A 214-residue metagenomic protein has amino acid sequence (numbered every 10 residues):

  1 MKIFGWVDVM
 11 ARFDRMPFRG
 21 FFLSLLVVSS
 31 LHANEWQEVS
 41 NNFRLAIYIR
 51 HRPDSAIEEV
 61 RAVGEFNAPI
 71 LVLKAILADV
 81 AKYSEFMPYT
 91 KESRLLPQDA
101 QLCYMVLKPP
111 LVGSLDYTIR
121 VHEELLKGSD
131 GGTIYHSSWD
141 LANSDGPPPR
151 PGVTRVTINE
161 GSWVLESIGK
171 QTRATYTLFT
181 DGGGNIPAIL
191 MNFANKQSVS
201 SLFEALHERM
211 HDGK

Functional and structural regions predicted by a protein language model:
I3-F22: Bacterial N-terminal signal peptides that target proteins for export
D8-R12, S29, P69: Intrinsic disorder/low-complexity segments
S24-A33: Hydrophobic h-region of N-terminal signal peptides that target proteins for export in Gram-negative bacteria
A33-K214: Eukaryotic helix-grip
